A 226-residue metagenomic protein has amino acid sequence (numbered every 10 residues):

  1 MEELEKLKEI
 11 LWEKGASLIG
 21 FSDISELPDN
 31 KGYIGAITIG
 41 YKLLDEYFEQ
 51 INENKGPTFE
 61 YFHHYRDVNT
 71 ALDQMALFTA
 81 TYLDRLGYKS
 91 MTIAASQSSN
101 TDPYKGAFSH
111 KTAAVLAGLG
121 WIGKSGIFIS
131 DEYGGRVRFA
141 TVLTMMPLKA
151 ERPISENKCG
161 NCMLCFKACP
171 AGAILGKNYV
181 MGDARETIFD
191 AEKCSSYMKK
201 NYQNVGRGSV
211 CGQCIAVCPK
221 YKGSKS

Functional and structural regions predicted by a protein language model:
M1-N69, Q74: Non-catalytic, usually N-terminal nucleic-acid engagement modules in DNA/RNA processing proteins
L27, K42, Y61-F62, D67-S226: Catalytic cores of enzyme domains
